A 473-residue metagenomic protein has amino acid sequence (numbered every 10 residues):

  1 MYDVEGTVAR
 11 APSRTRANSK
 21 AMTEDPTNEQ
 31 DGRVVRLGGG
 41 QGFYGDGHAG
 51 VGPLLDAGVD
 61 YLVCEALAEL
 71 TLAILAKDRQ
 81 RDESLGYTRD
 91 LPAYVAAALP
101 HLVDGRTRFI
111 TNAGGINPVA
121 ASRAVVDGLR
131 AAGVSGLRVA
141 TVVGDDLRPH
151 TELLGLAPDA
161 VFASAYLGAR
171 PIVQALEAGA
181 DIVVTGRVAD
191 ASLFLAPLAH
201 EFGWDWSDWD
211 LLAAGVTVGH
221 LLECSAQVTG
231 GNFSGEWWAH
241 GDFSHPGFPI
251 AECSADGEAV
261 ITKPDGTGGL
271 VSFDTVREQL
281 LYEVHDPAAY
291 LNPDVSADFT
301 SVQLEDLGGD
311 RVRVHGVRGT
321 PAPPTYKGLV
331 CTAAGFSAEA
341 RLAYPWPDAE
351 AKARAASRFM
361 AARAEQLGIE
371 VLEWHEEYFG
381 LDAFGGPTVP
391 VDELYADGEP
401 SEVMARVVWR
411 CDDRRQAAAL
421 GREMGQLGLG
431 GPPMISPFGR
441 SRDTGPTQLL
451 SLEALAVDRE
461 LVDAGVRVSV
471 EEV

Functional and structural regions predicted by a protein language model:
T23-L54: N-terminal amphipathic/basic leader segments beginning at the initiator methionine
E29-R33, E69-L85, V103, D146-D159: Gly-rich Lys/Arg/Thr-decorated short loops/hinges at beta-loop-alpha junctions or inter-strand turns that position
A57-L75, A97: N-terminal glycine-rich anion-binding loops that anchor highly charged ligand groups
A131-D145, L195-E236: Catalytic or ion-translocation cores adjacent to nucleophile or general acid/base/metal-coordination motifs in diverse
S135-V139, V228-H240, P287-D306, R363-F379 (+1 more regions): Flexible, glycine/charged-enriched surface loops at secondary-structure junctions
D146-T185: An acidic, phosphate/nucleotide-engaging active-site surface
T217-R318: A conserved active-site cap/scaffold subdomain adjacent to cofactor or substrate pockets
G316-V473: C-terminal non-catalytic interaction/assembly regions of soluble proteins
